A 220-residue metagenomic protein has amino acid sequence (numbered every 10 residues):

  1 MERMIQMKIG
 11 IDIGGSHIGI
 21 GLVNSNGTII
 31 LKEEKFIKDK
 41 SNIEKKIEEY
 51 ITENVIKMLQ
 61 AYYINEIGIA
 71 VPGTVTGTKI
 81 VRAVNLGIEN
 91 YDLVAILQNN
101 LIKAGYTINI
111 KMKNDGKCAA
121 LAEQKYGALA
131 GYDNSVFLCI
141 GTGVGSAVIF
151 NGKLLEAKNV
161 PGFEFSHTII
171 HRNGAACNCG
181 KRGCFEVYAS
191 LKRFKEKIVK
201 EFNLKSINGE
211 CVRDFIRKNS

Functional and structural regions predicted by a protein language model:
I5-E49, K57, Y63, I80-R82 (+2 more regions): Short glycine-rich, Thr/Ser-proximal phosphate-binding strand/loop in the N-terminal lobe of ATP-dependent enzymes
K8-D12, I64-G68, S135-C139, N178: Short glycine-aspartate micro-motif
S16, P72-V75, G141-G143: Short glycine-rich anion-binding loops that position phosphate/pyrophosphate groups of nucleotides and phosphorylated
I20, I69, L97, F194: Residue-level signal for inorganic ion chemistry
V23, G183-S220: A mobile "lid/hinge" subdomain adjacent to the ATP/sugar-phosphate binding pocket shared across diverse ATP-dependent
S25-I29, N85-E89, Y126-Y132, F150-N159: A glycine- and small-aliphatic-rich helix-loop capping segment at beta-alpha/alpha-beta transitions that lines
I37-T52, I56, Y62-I67, T74-N134: Glycine-rich phosphate-binding loop and adjoining helix at the ATP-binding site of ATP-dependent phosphoryl-transfer
A130-Y188: Glycine-rich phosphate-binding loop of actin/hexokinase-like ATP-binding domains
